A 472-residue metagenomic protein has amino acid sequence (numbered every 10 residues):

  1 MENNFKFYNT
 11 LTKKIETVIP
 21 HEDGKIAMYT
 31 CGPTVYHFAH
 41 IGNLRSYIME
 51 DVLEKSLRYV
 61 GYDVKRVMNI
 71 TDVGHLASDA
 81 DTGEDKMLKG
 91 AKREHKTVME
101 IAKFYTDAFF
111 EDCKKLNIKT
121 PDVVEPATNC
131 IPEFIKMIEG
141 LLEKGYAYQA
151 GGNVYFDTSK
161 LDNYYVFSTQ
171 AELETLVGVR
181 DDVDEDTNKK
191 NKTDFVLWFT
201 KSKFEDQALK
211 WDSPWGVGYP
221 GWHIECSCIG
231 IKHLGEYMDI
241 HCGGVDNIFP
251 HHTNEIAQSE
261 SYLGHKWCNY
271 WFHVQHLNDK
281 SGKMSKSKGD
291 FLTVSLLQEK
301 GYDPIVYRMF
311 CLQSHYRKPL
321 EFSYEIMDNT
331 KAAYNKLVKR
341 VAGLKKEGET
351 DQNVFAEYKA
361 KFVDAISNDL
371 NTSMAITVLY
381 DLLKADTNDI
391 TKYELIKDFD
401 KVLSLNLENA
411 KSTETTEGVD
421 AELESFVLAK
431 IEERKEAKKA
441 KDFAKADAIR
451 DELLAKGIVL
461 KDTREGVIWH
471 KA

Functional and structural regions predicted by a protein language model:
M1-Y36, D51, E111, I131-G343: Alpha-helical recognition segments enriched in aromatics with Gly/Pro capping that present substrate-recognition
E2, T12, H21-N117, E465-W469: N-terminal, positively charged nucleic-acid-binding surface of large information/translation enzymes
R58, L142, L454: Anion (oxyanion) recognition and catalysis
V60-V64, K115-D122, A147-Y148, Y237 (+1 more regions): Surface-exposed helix-capping loop/turn segments at secondary-structure junctions
G61, K96-E100, F110-K136, Y146 (+6 more regions): Non-catalytic interaction-recognition regions
D63-K65, G145-G151, D386, V459-K461: Short, well-structured beta-strand/strand-turn elements
V67-G74, A102-F109, K119-F134, G152-L161: Short, glycine/charge-rich beta-strand/loop segments that flank catalytic centers and engage negatively charged groups
K283-K286, F291-A472: Structural preference for alpha-helix termini/caps and helix-kink/transition segments
